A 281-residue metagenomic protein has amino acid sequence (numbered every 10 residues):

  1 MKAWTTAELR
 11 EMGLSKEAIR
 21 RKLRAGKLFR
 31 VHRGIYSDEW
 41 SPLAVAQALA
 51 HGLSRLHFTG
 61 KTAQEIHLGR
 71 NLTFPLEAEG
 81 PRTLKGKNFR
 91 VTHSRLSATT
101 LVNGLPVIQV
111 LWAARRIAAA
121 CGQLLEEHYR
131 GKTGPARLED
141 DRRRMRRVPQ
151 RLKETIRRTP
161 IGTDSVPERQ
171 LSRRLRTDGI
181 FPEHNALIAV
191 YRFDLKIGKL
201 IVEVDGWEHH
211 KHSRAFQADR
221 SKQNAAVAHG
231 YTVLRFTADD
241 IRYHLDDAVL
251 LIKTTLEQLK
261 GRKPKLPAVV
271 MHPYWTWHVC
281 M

Functional and structural regions predicted by a protein language model:
M1-V148, T155, E257-M281: Short gly/ser-rich loop at a beta-strand->alpha-helix junction or flexible surface loop bordering the NTP-binding
R130-M281: Surface segments flanking catalytic/ligand-binding clefts of nucleic-acid enzymes
